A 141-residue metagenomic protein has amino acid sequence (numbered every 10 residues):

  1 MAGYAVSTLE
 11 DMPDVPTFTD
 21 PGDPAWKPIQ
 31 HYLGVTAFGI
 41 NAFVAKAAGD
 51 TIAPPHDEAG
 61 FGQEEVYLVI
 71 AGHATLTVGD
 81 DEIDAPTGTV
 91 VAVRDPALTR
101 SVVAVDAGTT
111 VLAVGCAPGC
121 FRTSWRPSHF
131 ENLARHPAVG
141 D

Functional and structural regions predicted by a protein language model:
M1-T51, P55, S128-D141: A short, N-terminal "cap"/entry segment at the start of jelly-roll beta-barrel domains of the cupin/DSBH fold
S7-T8, V103-D141: Double-stranded beta-helix
I29-H31, D50-F61, V78, V102-A104: Short histidine-centered beta-strand/loop micro-motifs that create catalytic or ligand/metal-coordination sites
A37, Q63-V66, G108-T109: Short, surface-exposed beta-edge/turn micro-motifs
A45, A59-L76: Short, conserved beta-strand element in jelly-roll/cupin
L76-T77, V93, T99-D106: Short beta-strand His + acidic residue motifs that chelate non-heme Fe in jelly-roll/DSBH and cupin folds
G79-A97: Short acidic-glycine-tyrosine-enriched beta hairpin
